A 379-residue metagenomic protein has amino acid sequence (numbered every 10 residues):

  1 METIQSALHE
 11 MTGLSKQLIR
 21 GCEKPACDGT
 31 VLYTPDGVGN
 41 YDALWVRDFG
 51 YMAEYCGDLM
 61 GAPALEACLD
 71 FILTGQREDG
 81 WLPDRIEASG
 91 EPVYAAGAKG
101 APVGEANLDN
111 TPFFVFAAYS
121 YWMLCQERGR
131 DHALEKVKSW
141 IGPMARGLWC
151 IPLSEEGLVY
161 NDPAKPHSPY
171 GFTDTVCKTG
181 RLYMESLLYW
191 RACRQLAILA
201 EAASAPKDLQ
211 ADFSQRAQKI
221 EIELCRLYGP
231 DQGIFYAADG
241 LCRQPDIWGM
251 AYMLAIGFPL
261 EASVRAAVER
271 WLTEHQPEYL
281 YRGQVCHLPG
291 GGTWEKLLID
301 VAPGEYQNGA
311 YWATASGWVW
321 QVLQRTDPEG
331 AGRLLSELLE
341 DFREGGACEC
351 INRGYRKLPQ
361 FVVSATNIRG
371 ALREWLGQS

Functional and structural regions predicted by a protein language model:
M1-E2, G50-A62, G100, F113-H132 (+4 more regions): Well-ordered alpha-helical scaffold segments within catalytic/enzyme domains
E2-L44, A67-A106, C150-G180, Q218-Y311 (+1 more regions): Extended glycan-interaction surfaces of carbohydrate-active proteins
V46-D48: N-terminal signal-anchor module of multipass membrane proteins
A64, K136, L209, R216 (+1 more regions): Alpha-helical positions within canonical tetratricopeptide repeat
L69, A118, K138, A145 (+5 more regions): Inward-facing hydrophobic residues that define packing positions of alpha-helical scaffold repeats
E105-F113: N-terminal glycine-rich cofactor-binding segment that shapes the pocket for flavin-like pterin cofactors
W122-S139, L153-L158: Short secondary-structure capping/junction motifs at helix and strand boundaries
Y183-L227: Active-site neighborhood of glycoside hydrolase catalytic domains
